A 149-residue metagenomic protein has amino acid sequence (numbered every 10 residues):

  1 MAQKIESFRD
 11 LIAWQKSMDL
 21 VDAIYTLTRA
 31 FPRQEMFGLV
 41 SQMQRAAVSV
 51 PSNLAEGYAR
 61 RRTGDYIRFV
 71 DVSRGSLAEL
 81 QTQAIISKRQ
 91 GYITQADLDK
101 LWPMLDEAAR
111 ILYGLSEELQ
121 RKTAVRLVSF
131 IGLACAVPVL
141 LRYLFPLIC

Functional and structural regions predicted by a protein language model:
M1-C149: Short, C-terminally biased terminal segments at protein or domain edges
